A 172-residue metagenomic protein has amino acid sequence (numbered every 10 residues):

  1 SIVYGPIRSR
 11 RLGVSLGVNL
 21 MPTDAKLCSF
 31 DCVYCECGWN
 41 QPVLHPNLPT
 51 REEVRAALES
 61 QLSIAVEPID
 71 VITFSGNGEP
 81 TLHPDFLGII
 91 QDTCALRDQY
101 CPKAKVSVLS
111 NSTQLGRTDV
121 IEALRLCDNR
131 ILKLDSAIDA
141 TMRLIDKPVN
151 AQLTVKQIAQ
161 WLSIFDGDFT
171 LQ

Functional and structural regions predicted by a protein language model:
S1-G13, E52-E59, S63: Auxiliary Fe-S-binding modules of radical SAM enzymes
R11-E53: Canonical Radical SAM [4Fe-4S] cluster-binding loop centered on the CxxxCxxC motif and its immediate flanking residues
A25, E79-P80: Short strand->helix junction
G38-T73, D85-G88: Conserved alpha-helical substructure of the radical SAM core
D70-S75, T170-Q172: Short beta-strands and strand-loop turn motifs
T73-E79, N111: Glycine-rich beta-strand-to-loop/alpha-helix junction loops that act as flexible
L82-Q172: Conserved AdoMet/S-adenosylmethionine-binding subsite of the radical SAM
